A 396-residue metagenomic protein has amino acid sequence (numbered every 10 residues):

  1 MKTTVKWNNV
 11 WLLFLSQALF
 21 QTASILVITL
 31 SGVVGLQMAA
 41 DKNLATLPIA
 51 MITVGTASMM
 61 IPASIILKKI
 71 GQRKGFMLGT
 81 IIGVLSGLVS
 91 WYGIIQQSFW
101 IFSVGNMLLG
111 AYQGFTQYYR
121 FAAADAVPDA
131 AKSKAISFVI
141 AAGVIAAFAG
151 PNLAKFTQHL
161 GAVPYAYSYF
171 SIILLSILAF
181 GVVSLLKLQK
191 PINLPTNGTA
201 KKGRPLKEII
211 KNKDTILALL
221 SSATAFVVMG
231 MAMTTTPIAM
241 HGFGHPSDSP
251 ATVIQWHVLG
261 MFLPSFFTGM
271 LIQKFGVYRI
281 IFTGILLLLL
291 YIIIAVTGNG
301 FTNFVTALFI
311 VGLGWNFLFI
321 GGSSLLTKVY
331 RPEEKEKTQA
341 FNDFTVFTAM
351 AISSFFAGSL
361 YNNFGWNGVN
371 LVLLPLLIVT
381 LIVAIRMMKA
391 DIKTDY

Functional and structural regions predicted by a protein language model:
M1-W7, L188-L219: Juxtamembrane intracellular "pre-TM" segments in multi-pass secondary transporters
A18, F99-G114, N303-F317: Hydrophobic core of transmembrane alpha-helices in multi-pass small-molecule transporters, especially MFS/SLC-type
S31, Q113-V127, F317-Y330: Intracellular juxtamembrane helix-capping segments at the cytosolic ends of symmetry-related transmembrane helices
M59-Q72, P264-V277, Y361: Helix-to-loop junctions at the C-terminal end of transmembrane segments in multipass secondary transporters
I81-Q96, L287-N299: C-terminal ends and interior cores of transmembrane alpha-helices in multi-pass membrane transporters/permeases
Q96-I101, D129, F138-S184: Helix-loop-helix hairpin linking two adjacent transmembrane segments in secondary transporters
S103-A141: Cytoplasmic helix-loop-helix junction between adjacent transmembrane helices in 12-TM secondary transporters
I173-P195, V383-M388: C-terminal membrane-cytosol helix-exit motif in multi-pass small-molecule transporters
